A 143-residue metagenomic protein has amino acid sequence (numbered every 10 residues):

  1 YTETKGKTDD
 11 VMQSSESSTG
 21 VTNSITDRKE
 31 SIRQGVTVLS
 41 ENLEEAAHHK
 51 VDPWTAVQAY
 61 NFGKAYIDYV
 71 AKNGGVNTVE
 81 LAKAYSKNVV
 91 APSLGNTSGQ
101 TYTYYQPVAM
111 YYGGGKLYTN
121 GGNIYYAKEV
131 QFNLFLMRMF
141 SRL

Functional and structural regions predicted by a protein language model:
T2-V11: Conserved alpha-helical segments that form or flank metal/cofactor-binding pockets of metalloenzymes
K5-G6, S17-R33, T37, E41-L143: Non-catalytic cell-wall polysaccharide-engagement segments
M12-E16: Conserved catalytic-core motifs characterized by acidic clusters
